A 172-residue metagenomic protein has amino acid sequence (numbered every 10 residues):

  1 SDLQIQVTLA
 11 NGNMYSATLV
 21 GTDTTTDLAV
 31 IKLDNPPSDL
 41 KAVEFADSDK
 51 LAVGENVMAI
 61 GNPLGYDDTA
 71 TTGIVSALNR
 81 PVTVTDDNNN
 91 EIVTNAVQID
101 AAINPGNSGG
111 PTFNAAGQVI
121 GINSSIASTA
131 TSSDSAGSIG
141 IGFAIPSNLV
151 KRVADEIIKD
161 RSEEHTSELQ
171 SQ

Functional and structural regions predicted by a protein language model:
S1-S167, S171: Serine-dependent protease modules
